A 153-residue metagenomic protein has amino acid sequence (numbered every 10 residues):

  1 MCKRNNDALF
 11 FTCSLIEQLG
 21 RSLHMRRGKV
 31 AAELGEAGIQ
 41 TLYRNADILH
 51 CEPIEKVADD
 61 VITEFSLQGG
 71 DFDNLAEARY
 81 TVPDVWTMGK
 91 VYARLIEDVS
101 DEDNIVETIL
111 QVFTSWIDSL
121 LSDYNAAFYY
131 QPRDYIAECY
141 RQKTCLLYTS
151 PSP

Functional and structural regions predicted by a protein language model:
C2, S14-I62: N-terminal interaction modules that seed assembly of large macromolecular complexes
F11-Q18, K90-R94: A general alpha-helix detector
G69-W116: Amphipathic protein-protein interaction modules
W116-F128: C-terminal accessory nucleic-acid interaction domains of nucleic acid-metabolism proteins
Y148-P153: Conserved small/polar residues in nucleotide/adenosyl-binding loops
